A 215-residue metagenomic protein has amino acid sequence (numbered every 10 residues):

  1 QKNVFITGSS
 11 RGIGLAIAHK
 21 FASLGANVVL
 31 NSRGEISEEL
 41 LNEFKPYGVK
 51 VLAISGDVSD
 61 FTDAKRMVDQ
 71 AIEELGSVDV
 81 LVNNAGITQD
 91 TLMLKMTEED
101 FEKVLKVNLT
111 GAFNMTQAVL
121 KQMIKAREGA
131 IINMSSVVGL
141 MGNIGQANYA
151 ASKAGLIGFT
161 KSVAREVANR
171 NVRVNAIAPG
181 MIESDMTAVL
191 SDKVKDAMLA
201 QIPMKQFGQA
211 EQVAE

Functional and structural regions predicted by a protein language model:
S10-R11: Conserved glycine-rich cofactor-binding loop
L24-L40: Conserved glycine-rich Rossmann-like NAD(P)H-binding loop of the short-chain dehydrogenase/reductase
L92-M93, D100-L105, T187, M198: Substrate-binding pocket helix/loop in short-chain dehydrogenase/reductase
T116, S152, T160: Active-site helix of classical SDR
K121, R165-N169: Alpha-helical segment proximal to the catalytic Tyr-Lys
S136: Residue(s) in the substrate-gating loop at a strand-loop-helix junction that position the organic substrate next
I202-V213: A conserved structural motif in NAD(P)-dependent oxidoreductases
